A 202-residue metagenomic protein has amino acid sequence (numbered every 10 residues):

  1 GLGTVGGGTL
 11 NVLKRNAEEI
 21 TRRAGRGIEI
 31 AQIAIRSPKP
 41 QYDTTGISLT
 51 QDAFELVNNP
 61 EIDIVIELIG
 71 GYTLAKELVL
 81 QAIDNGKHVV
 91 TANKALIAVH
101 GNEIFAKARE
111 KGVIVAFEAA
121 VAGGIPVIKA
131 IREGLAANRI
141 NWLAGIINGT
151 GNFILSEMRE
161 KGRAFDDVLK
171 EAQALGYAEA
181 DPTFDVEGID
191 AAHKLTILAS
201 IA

Functional and structural regions predicted by a protein language model:
G1-N85: N-terminal glycine-/serine-/threonine-rich beta1-alpha1-beta2 phosphate-ribose binding loop of Rossmann-like
T4, G8, I28, Q51 (+7 more regions): Conserved active-site and cofactor/substrate-binding residues in soluble primary-metabolism enzymes
L10, D43-T45, G101-I104, P126-E133 (+1 more regions): Short acidic, glycine/serine/threonine-rich loops at helix termini
A24-G27, Y42-D43, V57-N59, A108 (+3 more regions): Solvent-exposed alpha-helices and their adjacent loops that cap or buttress functional pockets in soluble metabolic
L49-Q51, N58, I66-E67, V90-A92 (+2 more regions): General beta-strand structural signal in soluble alpha/beta enzymes
I69-N85, A92-E133: Rossmann-fold NAD(P)-binding glycine/threonine-rich loop
N85-H88, G149: Glycine-enriched alpha-helix->loop->beta-strand junction motifs that scaffold or abut catalytic
A137-A202: Active-site-lining helix/loop region of Rossmann-like oxidoreductase modules
